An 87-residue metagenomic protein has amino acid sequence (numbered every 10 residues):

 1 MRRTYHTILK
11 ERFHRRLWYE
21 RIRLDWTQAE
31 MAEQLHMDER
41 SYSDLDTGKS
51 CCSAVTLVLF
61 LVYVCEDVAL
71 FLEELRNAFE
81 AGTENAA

Functional and structural regions predicted by a protein language model:
M1-R23: A short, Lys/Arg-rich alpha-helix, primarily the initiator
R2, T7, L70-A87: Short, charged recognition helix plus adjacent turn of helix-turn-helix-like nucleic-acid-binding domains
R16, T27, S53-T56: Residues that mark the N-terminal boundary/hinge immediately upstream of a DNA-recognition element
E20, Q34-L35, L45, E74: Residues in the recognition helix of alpha-helical DNA-binding motifs
D25-D44: Short alpha-helical DNA-recognition segment
S53-F71: DNA major-groove recognition helix of helix-turn-helix/homeodomain DNA-binding modules
